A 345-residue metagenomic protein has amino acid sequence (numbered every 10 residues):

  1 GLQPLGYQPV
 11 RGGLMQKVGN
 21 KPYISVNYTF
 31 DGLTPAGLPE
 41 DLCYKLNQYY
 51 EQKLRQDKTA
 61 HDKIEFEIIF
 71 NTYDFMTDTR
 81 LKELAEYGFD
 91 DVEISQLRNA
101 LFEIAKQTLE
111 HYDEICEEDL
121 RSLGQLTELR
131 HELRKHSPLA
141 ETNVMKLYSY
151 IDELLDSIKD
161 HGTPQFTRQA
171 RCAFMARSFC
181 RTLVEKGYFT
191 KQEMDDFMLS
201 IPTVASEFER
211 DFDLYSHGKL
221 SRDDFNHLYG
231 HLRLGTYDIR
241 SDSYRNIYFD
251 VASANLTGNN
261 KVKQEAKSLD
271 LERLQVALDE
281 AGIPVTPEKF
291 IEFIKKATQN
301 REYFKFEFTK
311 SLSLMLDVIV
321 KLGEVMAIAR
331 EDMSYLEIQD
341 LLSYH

Functional and structural regions predicted by a protein language model:
G1-E324: Hydrophobic beta/alpha structural segments that scaffold and line small-molecule/cofactor pockets of phosphate-handling
L314-E331, L336-D340: Segments forming glycine/polar-rich beta-alpha architectures that bind adenosine-containing cofactors
